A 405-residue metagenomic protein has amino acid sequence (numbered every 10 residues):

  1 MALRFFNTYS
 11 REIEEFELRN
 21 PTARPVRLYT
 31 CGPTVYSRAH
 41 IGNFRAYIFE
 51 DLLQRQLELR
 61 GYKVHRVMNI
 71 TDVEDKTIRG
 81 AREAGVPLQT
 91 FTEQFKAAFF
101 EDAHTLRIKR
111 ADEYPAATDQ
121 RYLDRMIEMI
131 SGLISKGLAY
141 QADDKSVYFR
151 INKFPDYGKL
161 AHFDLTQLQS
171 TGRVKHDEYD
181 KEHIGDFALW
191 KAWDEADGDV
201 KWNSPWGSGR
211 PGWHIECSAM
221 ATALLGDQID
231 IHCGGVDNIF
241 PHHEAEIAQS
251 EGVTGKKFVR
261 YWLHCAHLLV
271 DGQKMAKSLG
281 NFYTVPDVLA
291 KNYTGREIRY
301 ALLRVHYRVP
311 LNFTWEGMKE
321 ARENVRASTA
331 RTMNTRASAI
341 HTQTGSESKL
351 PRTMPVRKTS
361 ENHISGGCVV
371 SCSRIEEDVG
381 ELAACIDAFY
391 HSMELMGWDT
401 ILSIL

Functional and structural regions predicted by a protein language model:
M1-Y36, D51, D124-T329: Alpha-helical recognition segments enriched in aromatics with Gly/Pro capping that present substrate-recognition
S10-K109: N-terminal, positively charged nucleic-acid-binding surface of large information/translation enzymes
Q54, F100-A103, I134, T329 (+1 more regions): Structural signal for well-ordered, non-membrane alpha-helices
G61-V64, T105-D112, A139-Y140, Q228 (+2 more regions): Surface-exposed helix-capping loop/turn segments at secondary-structure junctions
V67-E74, A117-Q120, D237: Short, solvent-exposed turn/loop segments enriched in Gly/Ser/Thr/Pro and often Arg
A81-L88, Y114-D119, G235-V236: The substrate-binding groove and active-site-proximal loops of carbohydrate-active enzymes, especially glycoside
E101-P115, Q120-G137: N-terminal, positively charged, Ser/Thr/Ala/Gly-biased leader segments that form transit/presequence-like amphipathic
G255, K277-L405: Conserved nucleotide- and phosphate/pyrophosphate-binding catalytic cores in adenylate/nucleotidyl-handling enzymes
